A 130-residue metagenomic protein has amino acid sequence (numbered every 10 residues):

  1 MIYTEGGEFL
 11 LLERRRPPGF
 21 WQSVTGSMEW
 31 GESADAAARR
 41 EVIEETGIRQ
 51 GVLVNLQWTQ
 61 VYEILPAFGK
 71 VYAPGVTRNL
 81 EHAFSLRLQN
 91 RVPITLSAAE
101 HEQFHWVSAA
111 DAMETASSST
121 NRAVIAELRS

Functional and structural regions predicted by a protein language model:
M1-S23: N-terminal strand-loop-strand
R16, E29-W30, M113: Glycine-/small-residue-rich active-site loops that bind phosphorylated ligands and cofactors
P17-G19, V54-W58, L80-H82: A generic structural signal for short beta-strands and their flanking turns/coil linkers
S23, T77-E81, A99: Short connector loops at helix/strand junctions that flank enzyme active sites, especially segments positioning acidic
S23-T59: The catalytic Nudix box helix
I48, N55-T59, V76, I94 (+1 more regions): Membrane-topology and secretion signals of cell-surface/extracellular proteins
Q60-P93, H105: Active-site-adjacent beta-strand/loop module that shapes the phosphate/pyrophosphate-binding cleft
A83-R87, I94-A126: NUDIX/MutT-family hydrolases
